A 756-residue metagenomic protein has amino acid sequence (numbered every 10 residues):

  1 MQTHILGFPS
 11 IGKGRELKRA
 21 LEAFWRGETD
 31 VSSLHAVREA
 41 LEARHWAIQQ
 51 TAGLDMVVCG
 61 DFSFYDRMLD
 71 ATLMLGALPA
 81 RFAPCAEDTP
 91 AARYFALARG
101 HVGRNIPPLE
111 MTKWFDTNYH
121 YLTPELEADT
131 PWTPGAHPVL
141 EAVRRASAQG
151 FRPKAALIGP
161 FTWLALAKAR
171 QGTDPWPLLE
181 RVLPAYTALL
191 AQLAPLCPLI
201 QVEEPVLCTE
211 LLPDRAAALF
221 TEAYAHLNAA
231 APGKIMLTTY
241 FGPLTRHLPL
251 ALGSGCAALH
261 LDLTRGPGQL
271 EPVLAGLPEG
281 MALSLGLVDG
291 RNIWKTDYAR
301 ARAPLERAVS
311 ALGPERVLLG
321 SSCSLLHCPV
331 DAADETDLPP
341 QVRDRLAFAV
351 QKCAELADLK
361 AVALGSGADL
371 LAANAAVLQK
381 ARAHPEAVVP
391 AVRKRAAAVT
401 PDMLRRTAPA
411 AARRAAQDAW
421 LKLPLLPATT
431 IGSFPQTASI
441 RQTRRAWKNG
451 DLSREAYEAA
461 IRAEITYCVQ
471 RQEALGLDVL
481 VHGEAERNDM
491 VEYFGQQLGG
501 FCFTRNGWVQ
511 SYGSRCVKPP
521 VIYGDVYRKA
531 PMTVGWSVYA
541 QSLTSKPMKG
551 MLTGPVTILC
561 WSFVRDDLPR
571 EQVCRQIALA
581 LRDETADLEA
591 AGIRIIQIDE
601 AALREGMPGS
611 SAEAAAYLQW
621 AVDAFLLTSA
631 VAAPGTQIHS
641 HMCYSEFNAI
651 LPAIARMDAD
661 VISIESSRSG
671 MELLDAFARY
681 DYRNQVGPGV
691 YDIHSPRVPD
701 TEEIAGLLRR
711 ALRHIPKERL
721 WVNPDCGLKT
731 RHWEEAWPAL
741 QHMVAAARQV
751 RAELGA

Functional and structural regions predicted by a protein language model:
M1-A756: Domain-level signal for soluble alpha/beta catalytic cores
